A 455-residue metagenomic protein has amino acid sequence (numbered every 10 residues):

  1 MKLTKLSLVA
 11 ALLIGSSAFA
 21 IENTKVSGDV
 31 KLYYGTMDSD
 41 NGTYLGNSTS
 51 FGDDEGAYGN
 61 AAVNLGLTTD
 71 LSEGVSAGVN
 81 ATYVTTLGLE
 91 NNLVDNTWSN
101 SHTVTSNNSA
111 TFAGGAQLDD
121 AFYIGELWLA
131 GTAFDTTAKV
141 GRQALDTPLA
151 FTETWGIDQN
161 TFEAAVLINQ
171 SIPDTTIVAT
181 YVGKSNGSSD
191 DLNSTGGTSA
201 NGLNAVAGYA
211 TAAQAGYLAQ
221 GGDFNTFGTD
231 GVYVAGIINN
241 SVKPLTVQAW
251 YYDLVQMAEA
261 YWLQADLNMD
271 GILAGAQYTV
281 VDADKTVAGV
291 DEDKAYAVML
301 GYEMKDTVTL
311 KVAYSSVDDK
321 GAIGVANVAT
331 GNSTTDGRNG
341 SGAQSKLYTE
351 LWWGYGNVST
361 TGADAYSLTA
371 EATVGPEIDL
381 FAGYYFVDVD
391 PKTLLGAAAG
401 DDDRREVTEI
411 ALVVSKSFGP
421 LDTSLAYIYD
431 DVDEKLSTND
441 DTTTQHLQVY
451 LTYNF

Functional and structural regions predicted by a protein language model:
K2-L145, A165-T175, N239-N240, W250 (+4 more regions): Beta-barrel outer-membrane channel/assembly domains of diderm bacteria
G56, Q117-D119, G156, N225-F227 (+1 more regions): Short Gly/Pro-enriched turn/cap motifs at secondary-structure boundaries
G74, V79-V94, N186-G187, S315-G331: Short, solvent-exposed beta-strand-terminating loops
T97-A110, G196-Q220, G331-A343: Charged, glycine/proline-rich intrinsically disordered loops and linkers
F134-D135, G156-N327, Y366-L368, T373 (+6 more regions): Signature for the C-terminal beta-barrel architecture of outer-membrane proteins
R142-T147, V242-T246, A343-L351, D431: Flexible, solvent-exposed coil segments and beta strand-coil junctions, predominantly the extracellular/periplasmic
A150: Active-site lumenal/periplasmic loops and adjacent helix-entry segments of GT-C-fold, multi-pass membrane
V325-T360: Flexible internal linker/loop segments at domain or repeat junctions
